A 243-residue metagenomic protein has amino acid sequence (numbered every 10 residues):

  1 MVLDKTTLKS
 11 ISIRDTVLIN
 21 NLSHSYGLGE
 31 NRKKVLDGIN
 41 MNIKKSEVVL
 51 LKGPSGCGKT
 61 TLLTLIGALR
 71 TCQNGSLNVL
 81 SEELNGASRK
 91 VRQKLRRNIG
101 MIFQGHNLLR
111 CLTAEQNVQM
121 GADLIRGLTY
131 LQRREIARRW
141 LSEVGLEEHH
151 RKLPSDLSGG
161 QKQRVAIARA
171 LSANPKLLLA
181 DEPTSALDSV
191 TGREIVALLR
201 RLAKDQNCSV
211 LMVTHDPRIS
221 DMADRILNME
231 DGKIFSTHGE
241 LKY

Functional and structural regions predicted by a protein language model:
M1-S23, S236-Y243: ABC-family P-loop ATPase nucleotide-binding domain
R14-V17, L22-G38, N42-M222, I226-M229: ABC family nucleotide-binding domain
I226-G239: H-loop (His-switch) and adjacent beta-strand-loop-beta switch element of ABC-type ATPase nucleotide-binding domains
